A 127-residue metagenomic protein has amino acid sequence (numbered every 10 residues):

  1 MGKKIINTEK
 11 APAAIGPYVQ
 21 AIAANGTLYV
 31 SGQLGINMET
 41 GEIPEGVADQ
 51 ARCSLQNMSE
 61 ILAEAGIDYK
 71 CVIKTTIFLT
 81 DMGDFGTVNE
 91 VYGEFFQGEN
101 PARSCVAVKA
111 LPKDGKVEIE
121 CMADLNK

Functional and structural regions predicted by a protein language model:
G2-K127: Short, polar/acidic, helix-capping and beta-turn segments at strand->helix junctions that line the mouths
